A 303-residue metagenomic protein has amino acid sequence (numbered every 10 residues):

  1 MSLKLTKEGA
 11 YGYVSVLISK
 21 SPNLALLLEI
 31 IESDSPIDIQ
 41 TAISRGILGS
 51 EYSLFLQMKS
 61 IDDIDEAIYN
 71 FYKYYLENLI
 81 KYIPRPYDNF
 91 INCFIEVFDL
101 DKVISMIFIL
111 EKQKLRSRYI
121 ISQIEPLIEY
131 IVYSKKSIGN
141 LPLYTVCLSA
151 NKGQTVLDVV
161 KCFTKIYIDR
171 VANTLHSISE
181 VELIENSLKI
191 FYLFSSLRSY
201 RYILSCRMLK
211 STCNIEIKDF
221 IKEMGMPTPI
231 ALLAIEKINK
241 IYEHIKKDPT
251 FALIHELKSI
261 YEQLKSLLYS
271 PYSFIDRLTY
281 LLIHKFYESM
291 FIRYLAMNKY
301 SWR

Functional and structural regions predicted by a protein language model:
M1-R303: N-terminal domain-start signal
